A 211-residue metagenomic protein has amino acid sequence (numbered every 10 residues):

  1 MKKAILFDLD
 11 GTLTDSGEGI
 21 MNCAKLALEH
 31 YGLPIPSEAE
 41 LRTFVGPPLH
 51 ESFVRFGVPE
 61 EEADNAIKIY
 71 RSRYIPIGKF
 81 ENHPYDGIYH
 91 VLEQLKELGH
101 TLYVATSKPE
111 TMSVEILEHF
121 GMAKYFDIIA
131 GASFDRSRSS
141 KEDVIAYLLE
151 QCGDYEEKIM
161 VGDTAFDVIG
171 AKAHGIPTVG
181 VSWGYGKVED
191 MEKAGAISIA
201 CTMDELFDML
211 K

Functional and structural regions predicted by a protein language model:
K2-H90, T111: N-terminal helical cap/lid subdomain that shapes the substrate entry/recognition surface in HAD-like hydrolases
A24, V91-L117: Substrate-recognition element of Asp-dependent hydrolases with the DxDx(T/V) motif
P34, P59, M122-D127, Y155 (+1 more regions): Conserved H-loop
Y89-E97, L149, V168-K172: Surface-exposed amphipathic alpha-helices with a cationic face
A123-R138: A short, structured active-site edge motif that brings together acidic residues
K141-V168: Conserved Lys-Pro-Asp/Glu-containing loop-to-beta segment of HAD-superfamily phosphomonoesterases, centered on
M160-S198: Acidic, Mg2+-coordinating phosphoryl-transfer loop and its flanking beta/alpha structural elements, shared across
